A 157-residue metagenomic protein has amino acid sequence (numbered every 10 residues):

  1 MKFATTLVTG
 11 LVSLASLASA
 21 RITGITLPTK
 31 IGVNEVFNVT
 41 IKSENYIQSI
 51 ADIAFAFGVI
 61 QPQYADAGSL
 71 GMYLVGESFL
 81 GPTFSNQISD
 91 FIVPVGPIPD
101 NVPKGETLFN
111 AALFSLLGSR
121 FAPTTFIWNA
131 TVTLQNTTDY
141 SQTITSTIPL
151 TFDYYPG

Functional and structural regions predicted by a protein language model:
M1-G24, G157: Fungal secretory targeting signals
L17-K42, I47, F152: N-terminal edge beta-strand
P28, I60-P62, P94-D100: Proline-anchored loop/turn motifs at beta-strand termini and strand-loop-strand connectors
A54-G58: Beta-strand signatures of extracellular beta-sandwich domains
V59-M72: Short aromatic-acidic-glycine turn motif
M72-N101: A beta-strand/beta-hairpin structural motif
D90-N136: Internal, hydrophobic beta-strand segments that form the core of beta-sheet-rich folds
F121-G157: Extracytoplasmic/periplasmic copper-protein system
